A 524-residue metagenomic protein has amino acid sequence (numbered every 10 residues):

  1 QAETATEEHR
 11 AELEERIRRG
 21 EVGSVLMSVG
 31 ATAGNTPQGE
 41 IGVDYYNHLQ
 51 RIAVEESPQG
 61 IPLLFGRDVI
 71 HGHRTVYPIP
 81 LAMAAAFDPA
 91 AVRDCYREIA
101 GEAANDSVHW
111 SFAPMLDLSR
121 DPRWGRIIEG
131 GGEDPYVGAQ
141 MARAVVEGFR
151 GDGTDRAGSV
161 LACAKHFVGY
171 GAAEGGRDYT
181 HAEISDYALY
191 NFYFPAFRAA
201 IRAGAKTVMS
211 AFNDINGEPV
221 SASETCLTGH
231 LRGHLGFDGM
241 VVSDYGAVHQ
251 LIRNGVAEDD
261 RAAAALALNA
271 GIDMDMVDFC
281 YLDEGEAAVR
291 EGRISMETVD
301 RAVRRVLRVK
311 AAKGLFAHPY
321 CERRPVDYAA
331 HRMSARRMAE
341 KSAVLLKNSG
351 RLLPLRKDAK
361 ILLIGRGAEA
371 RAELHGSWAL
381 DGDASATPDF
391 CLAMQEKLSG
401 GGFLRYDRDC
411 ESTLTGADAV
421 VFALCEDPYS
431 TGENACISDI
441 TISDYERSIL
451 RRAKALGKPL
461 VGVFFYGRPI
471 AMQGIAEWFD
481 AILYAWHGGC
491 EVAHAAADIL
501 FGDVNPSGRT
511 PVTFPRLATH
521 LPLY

Functional and structural regions predicted by a protein language model:
Q1-Y524: Glycoside hydrolase catalytic-domain context in secreted enzymes
